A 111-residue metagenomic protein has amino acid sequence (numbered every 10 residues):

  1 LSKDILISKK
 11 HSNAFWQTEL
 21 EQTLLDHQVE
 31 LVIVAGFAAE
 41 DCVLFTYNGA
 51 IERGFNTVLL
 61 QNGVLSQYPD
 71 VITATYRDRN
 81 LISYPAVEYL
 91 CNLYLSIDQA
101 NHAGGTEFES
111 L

Functional and structural regions predicted by a protein language model:
L1-L111: Active-site-adjacent betaalpha module
